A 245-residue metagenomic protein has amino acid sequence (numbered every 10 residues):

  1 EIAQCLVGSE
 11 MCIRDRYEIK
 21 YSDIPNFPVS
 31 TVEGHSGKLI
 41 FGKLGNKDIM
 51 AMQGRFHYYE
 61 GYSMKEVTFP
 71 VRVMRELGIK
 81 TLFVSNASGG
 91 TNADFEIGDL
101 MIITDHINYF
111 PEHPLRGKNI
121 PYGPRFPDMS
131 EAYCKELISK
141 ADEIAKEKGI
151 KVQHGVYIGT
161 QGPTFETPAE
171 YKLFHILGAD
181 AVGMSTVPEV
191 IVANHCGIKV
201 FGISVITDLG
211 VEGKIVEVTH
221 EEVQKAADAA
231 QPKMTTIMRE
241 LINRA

Functional and structural regions predicted by a protein language model:
E1-G8, C12-I13: Single conserved hydrophobic/aromatic residue that forms the stacking wall/gate of nucleotide- or nucleobase-binding
E10, R14-D23: Short Gly/aromatic-enriched secondary-structure transition segments
S22-K214, E221-A245: Glycine-rich phosphate- or other oxyanion-binding loops that anchor nucleotides, phosphorylated ligands
